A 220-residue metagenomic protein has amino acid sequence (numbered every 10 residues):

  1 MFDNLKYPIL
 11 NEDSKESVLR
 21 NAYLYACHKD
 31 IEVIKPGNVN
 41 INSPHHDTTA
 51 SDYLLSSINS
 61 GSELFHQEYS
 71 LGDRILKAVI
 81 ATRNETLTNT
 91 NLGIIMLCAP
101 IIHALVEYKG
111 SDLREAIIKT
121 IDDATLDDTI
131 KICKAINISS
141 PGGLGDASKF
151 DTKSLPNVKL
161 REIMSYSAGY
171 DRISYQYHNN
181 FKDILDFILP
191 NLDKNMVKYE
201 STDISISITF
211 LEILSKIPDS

Functional and structural regions predicted by a protein language model:
M1-Y69, V106-S220: Phosphate-rich cofactor/ligand-interacting catalytic cores and adjacent structured alpha/beta frameworks
S62-G110, A116: Long, hydrophobic/aromatic-enriched structural stretches that serve as scaffold segments
